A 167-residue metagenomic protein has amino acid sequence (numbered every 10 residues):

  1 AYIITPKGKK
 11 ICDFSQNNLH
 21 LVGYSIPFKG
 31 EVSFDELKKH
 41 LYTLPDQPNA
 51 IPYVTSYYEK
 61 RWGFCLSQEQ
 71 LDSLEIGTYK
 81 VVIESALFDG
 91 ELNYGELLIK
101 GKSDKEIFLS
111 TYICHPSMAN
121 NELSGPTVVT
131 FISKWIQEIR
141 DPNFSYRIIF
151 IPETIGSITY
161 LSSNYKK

Functional and structural regions predicted by a protein language model:
A1-K167: N-terminal hydrophobic/helix-forming segments and targeting peptides
